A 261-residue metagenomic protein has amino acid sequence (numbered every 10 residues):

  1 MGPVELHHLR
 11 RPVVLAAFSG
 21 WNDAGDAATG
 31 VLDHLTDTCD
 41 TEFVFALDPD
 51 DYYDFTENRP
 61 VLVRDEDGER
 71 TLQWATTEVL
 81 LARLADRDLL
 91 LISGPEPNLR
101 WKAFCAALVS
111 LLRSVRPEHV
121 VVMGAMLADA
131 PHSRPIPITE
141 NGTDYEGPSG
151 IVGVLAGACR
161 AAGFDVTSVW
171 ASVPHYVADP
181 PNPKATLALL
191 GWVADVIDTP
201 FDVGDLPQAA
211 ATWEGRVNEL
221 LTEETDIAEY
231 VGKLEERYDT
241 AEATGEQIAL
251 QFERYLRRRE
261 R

Functional and structural regions predicted by a protein language model:
M1-G94: N-terminal short beta-loop-beta anion/metal-coordinating cradle
A16-A17, S93-G94, V122-M126, W170-S172: Short beta-strand segments
F18-N22, I92-W101, G142-E146, H175-P180: Flexible, glycine/proline-enriched loop segments at strand-loop-helix junctions that form or flank small-ligand binding
D23-G30, L99, A103, A107 (+5 more regions): Conserved active-site and cofactor/substrate-binding residues in soluble primary-metabolism enzymes
R87, P95-N141: Internal, conserved structured core segments that host functional sites
A128-V203, V217: Catalytic cores of processing enzymes, dominated by hydrolases/peptidases, characterized by acidic/His-rich
V177-R261: A conserved C-terminal secondary-structure "cap"
